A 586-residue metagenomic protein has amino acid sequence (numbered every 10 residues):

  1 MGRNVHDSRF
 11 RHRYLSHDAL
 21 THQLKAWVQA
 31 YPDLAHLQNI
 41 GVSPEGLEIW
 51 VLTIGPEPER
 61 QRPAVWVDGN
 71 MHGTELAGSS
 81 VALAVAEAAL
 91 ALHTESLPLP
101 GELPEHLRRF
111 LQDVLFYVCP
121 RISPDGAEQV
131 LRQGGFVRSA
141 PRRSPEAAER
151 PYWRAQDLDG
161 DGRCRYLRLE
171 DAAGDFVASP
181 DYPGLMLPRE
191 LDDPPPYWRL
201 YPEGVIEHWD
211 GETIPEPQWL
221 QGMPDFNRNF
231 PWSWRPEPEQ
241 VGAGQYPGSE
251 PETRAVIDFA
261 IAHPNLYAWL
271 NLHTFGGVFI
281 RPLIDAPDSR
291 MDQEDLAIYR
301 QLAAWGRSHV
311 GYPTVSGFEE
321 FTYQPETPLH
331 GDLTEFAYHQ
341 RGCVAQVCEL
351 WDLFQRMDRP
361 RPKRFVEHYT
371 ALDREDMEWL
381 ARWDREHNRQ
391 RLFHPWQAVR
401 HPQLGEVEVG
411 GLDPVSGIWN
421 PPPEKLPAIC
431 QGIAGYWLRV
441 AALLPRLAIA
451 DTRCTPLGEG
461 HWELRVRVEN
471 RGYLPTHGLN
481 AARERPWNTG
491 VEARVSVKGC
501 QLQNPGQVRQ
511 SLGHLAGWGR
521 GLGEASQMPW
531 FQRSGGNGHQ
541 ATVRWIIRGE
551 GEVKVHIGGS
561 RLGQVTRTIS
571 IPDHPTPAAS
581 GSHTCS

Functional and structural regions predicted by a protein language model:
M1-E48: Short glycine- and acidic-rich boundary segments immediately preceding or forming the N-terminal edge of structured
K25-A26, T53, P247, N265: Soluble secreted/lumenal catalytic domains with histidine-centered metal-binding or acid-base catalytic motifs
H36-L37, E48, D68, S80 (+13 more regions): Metallocarboxypeptidase
E57-A64: Proline/glycine-enriched tight loop/beta-turn segments at coil->beta junctions that connect or precede beta-strands
H72: Conserved phosphate/anionic-ligand binding catalytic regions in large, soluble enzymes, centered on
G78-R132: Short helix-loop-beta-strand segments that form the rim/entrance of peptidase-like active sites
D157, D161: Acidic carboxylate motifs that coordinate Ca2+ or other divalent cations, activating on Asp/Glu
E469-C585: C-terminal beta-sandwich/jelly-roll accessory domains of carbohydrate-active enzymes
